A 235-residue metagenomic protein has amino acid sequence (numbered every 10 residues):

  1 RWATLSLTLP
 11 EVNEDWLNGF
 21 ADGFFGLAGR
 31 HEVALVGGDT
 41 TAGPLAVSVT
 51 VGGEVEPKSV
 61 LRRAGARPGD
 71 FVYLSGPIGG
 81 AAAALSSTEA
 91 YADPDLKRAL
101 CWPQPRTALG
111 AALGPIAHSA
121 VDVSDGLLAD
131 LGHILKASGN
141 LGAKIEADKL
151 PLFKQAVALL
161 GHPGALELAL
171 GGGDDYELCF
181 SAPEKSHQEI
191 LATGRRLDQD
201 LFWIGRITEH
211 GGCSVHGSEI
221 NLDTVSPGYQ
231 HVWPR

Functional and structural regions predicted by a protein language model:
R1-T4: Glycine-rich phosphate/pyrophosphate-binding loops and their adjacent beta-strand/loop elements at enzyme active sites
P10-V36, T41-L45, G52, P115 (+1 more regions): Glycine-/charge-enriched secondary-structure boundary and capping motifs
N13, K58, D95-L96, G172: Glycine-rich tight-turn/loop motif centered on a GG-T
F24-F25, V36-T40, P57-G65, D70 (+4 more regions): A generic local secondary-structure boundary/capping motif
V49-P57: Short, structured beta-strand/loop micro-motifs enriched in basic residues and often containing a Trp
L61-A111: Short, acidic (Asp/Glu-rich) active-site segment that either coordinates a divalent metal cofactor
Y73-L74, A117-V121: Conserved beta-strand-loop-short alpha-helix elements that form and flank the Mn2+/Mg2+-coordinating active site
L96-P103, H118-S119, L166-L168: Short pre-catalytic strand/loop immediately N-terminal to key active-site residues, enriched for Gly-Thr
